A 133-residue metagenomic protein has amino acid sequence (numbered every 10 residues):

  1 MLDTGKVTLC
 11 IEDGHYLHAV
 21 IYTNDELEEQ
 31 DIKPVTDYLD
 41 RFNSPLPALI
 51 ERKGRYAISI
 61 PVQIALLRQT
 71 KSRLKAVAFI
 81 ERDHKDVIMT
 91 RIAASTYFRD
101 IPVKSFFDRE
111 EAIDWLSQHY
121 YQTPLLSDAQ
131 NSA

Functional and structural regions predicted by a protein language model:
M1-A133: Amphipathic, Lys/Arg-enriched alpha-helical "gate/interface" segment within cytosolic domains that mediates
